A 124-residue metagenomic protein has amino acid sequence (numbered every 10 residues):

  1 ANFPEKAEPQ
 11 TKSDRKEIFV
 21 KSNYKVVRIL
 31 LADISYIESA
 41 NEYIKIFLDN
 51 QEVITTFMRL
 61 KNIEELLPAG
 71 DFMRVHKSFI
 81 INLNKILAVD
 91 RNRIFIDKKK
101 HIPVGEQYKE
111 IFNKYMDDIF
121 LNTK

Functional and structural regions predicted by a protein language model:
N2-D97, H101-V104: Conserved binding/recognition cores within well-folded domains
Q107: Gly/Ser/Thr-rich beta-alpha loop segments that engage phosphate groups in nucleotides
Y115-K124: Short, charged, intrinsically disordered terminal tails
